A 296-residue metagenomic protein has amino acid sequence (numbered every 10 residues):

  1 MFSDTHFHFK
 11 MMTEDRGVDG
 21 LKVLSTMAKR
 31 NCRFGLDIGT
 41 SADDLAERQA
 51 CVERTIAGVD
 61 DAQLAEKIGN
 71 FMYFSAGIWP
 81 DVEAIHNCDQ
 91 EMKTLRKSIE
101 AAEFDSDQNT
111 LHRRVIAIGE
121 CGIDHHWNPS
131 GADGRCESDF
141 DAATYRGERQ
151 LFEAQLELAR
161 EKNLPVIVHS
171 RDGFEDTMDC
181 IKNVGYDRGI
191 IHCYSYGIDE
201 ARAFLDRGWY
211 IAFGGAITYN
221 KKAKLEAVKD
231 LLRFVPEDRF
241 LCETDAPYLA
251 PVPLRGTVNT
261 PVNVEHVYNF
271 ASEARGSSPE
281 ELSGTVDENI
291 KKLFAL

Functional and structural regions predicted by a protein language model:
M1-L296: Mid-domain alpha/beta scaffold segments of enzyme catalytic cores
